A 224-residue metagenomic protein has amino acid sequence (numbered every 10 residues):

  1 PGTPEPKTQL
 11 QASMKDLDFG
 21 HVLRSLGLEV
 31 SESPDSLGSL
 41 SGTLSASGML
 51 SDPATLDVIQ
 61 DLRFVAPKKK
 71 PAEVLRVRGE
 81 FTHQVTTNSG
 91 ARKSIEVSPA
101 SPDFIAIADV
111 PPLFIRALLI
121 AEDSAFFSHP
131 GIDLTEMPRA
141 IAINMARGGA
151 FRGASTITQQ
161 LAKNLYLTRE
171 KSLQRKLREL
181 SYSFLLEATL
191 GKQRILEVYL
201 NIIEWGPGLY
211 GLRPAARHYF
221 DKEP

Functional and structural regions predicted by a protein language model:
P1-P224: Juxtamembrane regions of bacterial inner-membrane/periplasmic proteins, predominantly the peptidoglycan biogenesis
